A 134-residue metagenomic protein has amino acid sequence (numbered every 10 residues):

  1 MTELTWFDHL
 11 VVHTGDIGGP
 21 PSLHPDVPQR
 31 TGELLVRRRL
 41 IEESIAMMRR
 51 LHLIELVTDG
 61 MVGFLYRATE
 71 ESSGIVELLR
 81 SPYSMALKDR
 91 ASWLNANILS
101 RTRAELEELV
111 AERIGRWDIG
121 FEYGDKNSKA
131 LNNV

Functional and structural regions predicted by a protein language model:
M1-G32: Short, amphipathic alpha-helical interface elements at domain boundaries that mediate macromolecular binding
H9, A46, E77: Residue-level detection of the helix-turn-helix DNA-binding "recognition helix"
T31-E33, N132-N133: Non-transmembrane "mature" sequence context
L34-R50: Short amphipathic alpha-helical interaction segments
R49-G60: A short, conserved structural fragment
V62-T69: Minor-groove-contacting beta-hairpin "wing" of winged helix-turn-helix DNA-binding domains
E70-A104, W117-Y123: Short, amphipathic alpha-helical interaction segments positioned at domain boundaries
R113-V134: C-terminal regulatory/oligomerization modules of transcriptional regulators
